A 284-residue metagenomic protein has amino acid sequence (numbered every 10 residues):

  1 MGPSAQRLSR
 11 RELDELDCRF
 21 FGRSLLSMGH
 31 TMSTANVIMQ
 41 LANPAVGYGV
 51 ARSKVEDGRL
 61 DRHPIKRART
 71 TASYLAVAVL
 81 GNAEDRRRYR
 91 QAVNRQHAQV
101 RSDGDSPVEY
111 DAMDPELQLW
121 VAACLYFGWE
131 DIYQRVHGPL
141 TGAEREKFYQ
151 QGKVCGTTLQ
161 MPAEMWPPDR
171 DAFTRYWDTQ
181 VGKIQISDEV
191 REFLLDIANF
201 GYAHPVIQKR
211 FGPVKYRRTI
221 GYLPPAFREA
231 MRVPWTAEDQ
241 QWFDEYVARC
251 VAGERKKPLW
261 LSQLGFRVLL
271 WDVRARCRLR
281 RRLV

Functional and structural regions predicted by a protein language model:
M1-V284: Mature, function-bearing regions of proteins
